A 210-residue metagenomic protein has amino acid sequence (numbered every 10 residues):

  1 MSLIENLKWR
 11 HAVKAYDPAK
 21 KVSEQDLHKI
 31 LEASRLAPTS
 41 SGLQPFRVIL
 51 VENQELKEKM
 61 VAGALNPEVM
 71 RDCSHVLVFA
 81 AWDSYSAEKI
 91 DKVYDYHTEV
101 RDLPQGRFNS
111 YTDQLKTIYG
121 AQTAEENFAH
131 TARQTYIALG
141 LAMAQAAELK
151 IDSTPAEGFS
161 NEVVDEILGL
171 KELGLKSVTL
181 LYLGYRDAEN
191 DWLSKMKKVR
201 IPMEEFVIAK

Functional and structural regions predicted by a protein language model:
M1-K210: Acidic, surface-exposed loops and disordered segments
